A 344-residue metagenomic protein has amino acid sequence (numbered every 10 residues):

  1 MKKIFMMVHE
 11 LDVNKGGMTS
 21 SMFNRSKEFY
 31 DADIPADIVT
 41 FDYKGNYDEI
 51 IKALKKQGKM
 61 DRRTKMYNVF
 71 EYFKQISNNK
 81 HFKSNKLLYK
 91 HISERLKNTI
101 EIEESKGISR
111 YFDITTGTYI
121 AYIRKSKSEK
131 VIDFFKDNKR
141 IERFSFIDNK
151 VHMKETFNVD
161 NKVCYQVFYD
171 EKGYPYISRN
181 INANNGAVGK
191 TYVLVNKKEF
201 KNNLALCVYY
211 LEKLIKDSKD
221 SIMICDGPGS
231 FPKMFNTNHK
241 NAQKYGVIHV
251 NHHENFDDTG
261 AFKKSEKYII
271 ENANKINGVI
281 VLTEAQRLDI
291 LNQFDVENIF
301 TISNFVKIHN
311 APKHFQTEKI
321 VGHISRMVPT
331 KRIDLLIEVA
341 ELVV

Functional and structural regions predicted by a protein language model:
M1-K15, D42: Nucleotide-activated donor-dependent transferases that construct or modify glycoconjugates
N202, L211-S230: Short N-terminal targeting/anchoring amphipathic segment
Y209-S218, N251, D258-G278: Membrane-proximal helix-turn-helix segments that form the acceptor-binding/catalytic region of lipid-linked
M223-I224, N274-E284: A short beta-strand/loop micro-motif in the catalytic core of glycosyltransferases that engages the nucleotide-sugar
I224, T237-N255: Active-site proximal beta-strand in glycosyltransferases
H239, K275, R287-V306: Helix-loop-beta element that forms the nucleotide-linked donor phosphate-binding surface in glycosyltransferases
F256-T259, F300, F305-K319: Acidic anion/phosphate-binding donor-loop and adjacent secondary structure in glycosyltransferase catalytic cores
K313-K331, I337-A340: Conserved donor-binding/catalytic core segment of Leloir-type glycosyltransferases
